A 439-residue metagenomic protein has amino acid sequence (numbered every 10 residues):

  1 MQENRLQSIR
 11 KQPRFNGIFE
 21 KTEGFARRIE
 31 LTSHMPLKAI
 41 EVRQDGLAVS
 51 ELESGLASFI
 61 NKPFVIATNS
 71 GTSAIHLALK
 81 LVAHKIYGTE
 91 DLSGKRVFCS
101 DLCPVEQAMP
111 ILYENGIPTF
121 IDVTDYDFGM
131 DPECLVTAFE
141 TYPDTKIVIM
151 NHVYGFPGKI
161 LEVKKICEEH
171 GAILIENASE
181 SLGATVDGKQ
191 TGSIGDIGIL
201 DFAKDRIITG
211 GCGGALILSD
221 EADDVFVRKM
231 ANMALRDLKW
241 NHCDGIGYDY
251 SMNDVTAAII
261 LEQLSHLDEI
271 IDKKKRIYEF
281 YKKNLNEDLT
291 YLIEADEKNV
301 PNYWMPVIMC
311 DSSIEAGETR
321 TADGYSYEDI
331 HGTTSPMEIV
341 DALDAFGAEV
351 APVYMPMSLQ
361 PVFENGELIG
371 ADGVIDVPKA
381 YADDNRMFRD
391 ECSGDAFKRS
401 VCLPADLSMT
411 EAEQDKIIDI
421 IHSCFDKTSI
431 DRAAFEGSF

Functional and structural regions predicted by a protein language model:
M1-E90, E168, S312, T410-K416 (+1 more regions): Conserved PLP-binding active-site segment in aminotransferase class I/II-type PLP enzymes
G24, L37, S181-D187, I194-M309: Active-site region of PLP-dependent enzymes
R27, L56, A74, V97 (+17 more regions): Generic structural signal for small/hydrophobic residues in well-ordered secondary structure, especially within
H84-E169, I173-A178, T185: PLP-dependent aminotransferase-like
K165-I173, A215-M233, H331-T334, E338-A348: Basic phosphate/pyrophosphate-binding loop/patch that engages nucleotide-derived ligands
R236-K239, F280, I330-H331, P336-V401 (+1 more regions): Conserved PLP cofactor-binding pocket of PLP-dependent enzymes
N241-Y248, K282-T334, E338-A342, V350-S358 (+1 more regions): Conserved small-domain helix->loop->beta segment predominantly found in fold-type I
S265, C402-A412: Proline-centric
